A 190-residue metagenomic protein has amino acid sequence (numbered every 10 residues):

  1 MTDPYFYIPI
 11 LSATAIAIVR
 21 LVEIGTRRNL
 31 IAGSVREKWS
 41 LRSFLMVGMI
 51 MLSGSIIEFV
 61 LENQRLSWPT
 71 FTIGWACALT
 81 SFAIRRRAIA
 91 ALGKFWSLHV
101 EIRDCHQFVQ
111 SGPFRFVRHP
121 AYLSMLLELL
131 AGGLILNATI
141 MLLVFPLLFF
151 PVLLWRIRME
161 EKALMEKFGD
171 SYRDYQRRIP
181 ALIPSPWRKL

Functional and structural regions predicted by a protein language model:
M1-Q110, E128-L190: Membrane-anchoring alpha-helices and their flanking helix-loop junctions
S111-L123: Histidine-centered phosphotransfer motif of kinases
